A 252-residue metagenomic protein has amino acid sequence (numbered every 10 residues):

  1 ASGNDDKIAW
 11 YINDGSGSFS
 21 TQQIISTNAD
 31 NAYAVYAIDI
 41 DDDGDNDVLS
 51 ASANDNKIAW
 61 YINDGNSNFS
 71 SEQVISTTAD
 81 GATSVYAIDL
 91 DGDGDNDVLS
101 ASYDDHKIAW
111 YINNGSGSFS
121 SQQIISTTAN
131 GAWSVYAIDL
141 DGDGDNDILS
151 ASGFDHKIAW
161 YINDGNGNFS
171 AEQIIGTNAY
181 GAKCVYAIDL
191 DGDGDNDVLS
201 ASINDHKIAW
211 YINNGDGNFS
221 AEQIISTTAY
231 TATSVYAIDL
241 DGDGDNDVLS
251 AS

Functional and structural regions predicted by a protein language model:
A1-S16, Y230-A232, Y236-S252: Low-complexity/repetitive intrinsically disordered segments
A1-S2, D42-A51, G92-A101, G142-A151 (+2 more regions): Acidic/hydrophobic-patterned starts of short beta strands in beta-sheet-rich repeat architectures
K7-Y11, K57-Y61, K107-Y111, K157-Y161 (+1 more regions): A short loop-to-beta-strand structural motif that recurs across blades of beta-propeller domains
I12-D30, I62-D80, I112-N130, I162-Y180 (+1 more regions): Blade-edge motifs of beta-propeller repeat domains
Y33-D42, T83-L90, W133-L140, K183-L190 (+1 more regions): Beta-propeller blade termini
